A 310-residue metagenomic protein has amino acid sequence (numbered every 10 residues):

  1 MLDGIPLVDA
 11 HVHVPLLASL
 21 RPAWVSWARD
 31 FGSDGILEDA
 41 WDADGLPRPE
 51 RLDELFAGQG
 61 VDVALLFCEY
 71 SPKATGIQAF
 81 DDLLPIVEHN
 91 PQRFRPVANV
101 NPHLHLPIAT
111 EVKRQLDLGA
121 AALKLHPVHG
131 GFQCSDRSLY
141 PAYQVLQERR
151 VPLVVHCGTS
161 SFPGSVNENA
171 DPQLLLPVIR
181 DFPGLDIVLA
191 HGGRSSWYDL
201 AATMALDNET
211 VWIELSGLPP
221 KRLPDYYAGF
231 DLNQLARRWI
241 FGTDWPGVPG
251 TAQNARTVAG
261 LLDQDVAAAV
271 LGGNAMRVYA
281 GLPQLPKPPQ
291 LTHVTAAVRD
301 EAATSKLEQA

Functional and structural regions predicted by a protein language model:
M1-A10, L17-E54, G58, V63 (+2 more regions): Mid-to-C-terminal alpha-helical segments outside catalytic/metal-binding sites
L7-A10, L65-F67, V97-A98, K124 (+3 more regions): Active-site neighborhood of phospho(di)ester-bond hydrolases with catalytic His/Asp-centered motifs
L7-P15, Q115, V178-D181: A generic "structured core" feature
H11, L83, Q115, L123 (+6 more regions): Conserved, mostly hydrophobic/aromatic
P15-A18, S71-A74, P102-L106, G130 (+4 more regions): Active-site environment of divalent metal-dependent phosphoester hydrolases
P47-L52, Q78-L84, P107-T110, D171-L175 (+2 more regions): Alpha-helical scaffolding within the catalytic cores of extracellular/periplasmic polymer-degrading hydrolases
D62-V63, Y70-S161, S165-N169, D207 (+1 more regions): Active-site gating/metal-coordination segments in enzymes
A120-A122, F132-I240, H293-D300, K306-E308: Catalytic pocket-lining loop regions of alpha/beta-barrel enzymes, especially the amidohydrolase/enolase/GH5 lineages
